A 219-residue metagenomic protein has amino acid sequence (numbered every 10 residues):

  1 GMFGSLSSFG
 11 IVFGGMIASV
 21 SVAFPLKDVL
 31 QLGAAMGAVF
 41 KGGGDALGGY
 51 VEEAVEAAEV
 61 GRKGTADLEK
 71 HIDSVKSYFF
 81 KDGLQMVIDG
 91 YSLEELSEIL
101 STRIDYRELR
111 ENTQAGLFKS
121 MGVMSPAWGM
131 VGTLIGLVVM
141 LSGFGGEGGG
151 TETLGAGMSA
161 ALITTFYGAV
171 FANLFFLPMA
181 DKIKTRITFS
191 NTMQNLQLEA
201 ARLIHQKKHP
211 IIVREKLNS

Functional and structural regions predicted by a protein language model:
G1-A115, F189-S219: Large intracellular
D105-R186: Helix-termination/interfacial motifs at the ends of transmembrane alpha-helices
